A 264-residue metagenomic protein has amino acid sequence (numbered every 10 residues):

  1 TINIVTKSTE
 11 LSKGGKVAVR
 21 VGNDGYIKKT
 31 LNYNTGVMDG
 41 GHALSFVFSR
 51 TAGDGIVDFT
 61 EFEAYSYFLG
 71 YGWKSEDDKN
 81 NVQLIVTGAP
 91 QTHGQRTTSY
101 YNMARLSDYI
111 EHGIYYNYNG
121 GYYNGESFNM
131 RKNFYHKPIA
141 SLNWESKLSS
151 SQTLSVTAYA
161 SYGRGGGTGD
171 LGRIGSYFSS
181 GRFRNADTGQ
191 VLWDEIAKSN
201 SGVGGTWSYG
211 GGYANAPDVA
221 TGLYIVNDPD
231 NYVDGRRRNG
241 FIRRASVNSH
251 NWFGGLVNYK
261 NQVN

Functional and structural regions predicted by a protein language model:
T1-A18, I27-T35: N-terminal periplasmic accessory domains that precede and gate Gram-negative outer-membrane beta-barrel machines
K13-V17, H42-F46, N80-V86, L154-A158 (+1 more regions): Transmembrane beta-strands of outer-membrane beta-barrel proteins
G14-V19, A52-V57, A64-G70, G125-M130 (+4 more regions): Extracellular loop and loop/strand-boundary signature of outer-membrane beta-barrel proteins
V21-A52, V57-R96, A140-S149: Transmembrane beta-barrel wall of Gram-negative outer-membrane proteins
G22-Y26, T60-A64, G121, R131-K137 (+2 more regions): Transmembrane beta-barrel outer-membrane domains
N81-N143, G166-A245: Acidic/polar loop-and-plug regions of large Gram-negative outer-membrane beta-barrel proteins
Y135-S141, S150-G163: P-loop NTPase catalytic cores that bind/hydrolyze ATP
T157-S161, Y177, G205, G211 (+3 more regions): Exposed, low-structure sequence patches enriched in small/polar residues
